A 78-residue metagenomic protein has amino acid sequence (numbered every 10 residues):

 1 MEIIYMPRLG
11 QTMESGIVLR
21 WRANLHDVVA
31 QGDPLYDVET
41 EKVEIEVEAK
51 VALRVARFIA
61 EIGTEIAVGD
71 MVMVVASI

Functional and structural regions predicted by a protein language model:
M1-Y36, E46-A52, A56-I59: Acidic, low-complexity mobile loops and tails
A30-E48, A67-I78: Short hydrophobic beta/alpha edge segments that flank linear recognition/processing sites
L53, R57-V72: PDZ-domain C-terminal substructure recognizer with occasional recognition of PDZ-binding tails
